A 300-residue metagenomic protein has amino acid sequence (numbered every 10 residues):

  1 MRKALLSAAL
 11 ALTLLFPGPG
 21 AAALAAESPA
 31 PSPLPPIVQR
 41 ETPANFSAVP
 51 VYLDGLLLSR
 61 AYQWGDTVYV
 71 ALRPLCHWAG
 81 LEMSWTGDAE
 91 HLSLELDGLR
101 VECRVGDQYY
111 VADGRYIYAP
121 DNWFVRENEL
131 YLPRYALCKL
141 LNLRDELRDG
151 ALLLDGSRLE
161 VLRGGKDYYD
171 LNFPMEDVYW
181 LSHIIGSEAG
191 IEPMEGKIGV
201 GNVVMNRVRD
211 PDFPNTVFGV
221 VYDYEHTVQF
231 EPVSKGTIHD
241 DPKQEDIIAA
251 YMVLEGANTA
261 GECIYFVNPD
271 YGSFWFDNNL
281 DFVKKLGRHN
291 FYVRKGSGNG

Functional and structural regions predicted by a protein language model:
A4-S7, A11-L12, F16-W180: Primary recognition of N-terminal secretory signal peptides and signal-anchoring hydrophobic helices
G164-G300: Bacterial extracytoplasmic/cell-wall-associated proteins, especially those involved in peptidoglycan
